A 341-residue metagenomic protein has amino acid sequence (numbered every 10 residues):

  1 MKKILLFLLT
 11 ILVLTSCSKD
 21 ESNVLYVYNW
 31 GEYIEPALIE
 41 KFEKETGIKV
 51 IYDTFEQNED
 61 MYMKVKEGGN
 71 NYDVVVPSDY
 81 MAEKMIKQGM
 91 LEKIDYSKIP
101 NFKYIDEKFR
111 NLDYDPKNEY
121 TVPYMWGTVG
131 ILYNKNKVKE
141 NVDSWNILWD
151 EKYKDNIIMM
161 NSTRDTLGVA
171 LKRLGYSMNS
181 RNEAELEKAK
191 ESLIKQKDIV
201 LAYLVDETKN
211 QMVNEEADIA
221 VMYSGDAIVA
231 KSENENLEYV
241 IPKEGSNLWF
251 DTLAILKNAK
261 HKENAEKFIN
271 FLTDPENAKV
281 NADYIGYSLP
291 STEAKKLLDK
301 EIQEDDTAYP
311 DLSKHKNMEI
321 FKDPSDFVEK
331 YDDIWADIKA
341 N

Functional and structural regions predicted by a protein language model:
M1-L25: Short, low-complexity disordered leader/linker segments with a strong preference for bacterial N-terminal type II
C17-K84: Early extracytoplasmic/lumenal segment of secretory-pathway proteins
N71-E216: Extracytoplasmic ligand-binding site segments that recognize negatively charged/polar headgroups
A82-K84, V213-N214, I219-N236: A ligand-binding cleft/hinge motif common to bilobed small-molecule-binding domains
I86-K93, D115-E119, A230-I241, Q303-E304: Ligand-binding "clamshell"
G127, L186-K195, E233-K257: Periplasmic-binding protein-like
L256-H315: Mature extracytoplasmic/periplasmic domains
L312-N341: Conserved C-terminal helix/tail region of periplasmic/extracytoplasmic solute-binding proteins
